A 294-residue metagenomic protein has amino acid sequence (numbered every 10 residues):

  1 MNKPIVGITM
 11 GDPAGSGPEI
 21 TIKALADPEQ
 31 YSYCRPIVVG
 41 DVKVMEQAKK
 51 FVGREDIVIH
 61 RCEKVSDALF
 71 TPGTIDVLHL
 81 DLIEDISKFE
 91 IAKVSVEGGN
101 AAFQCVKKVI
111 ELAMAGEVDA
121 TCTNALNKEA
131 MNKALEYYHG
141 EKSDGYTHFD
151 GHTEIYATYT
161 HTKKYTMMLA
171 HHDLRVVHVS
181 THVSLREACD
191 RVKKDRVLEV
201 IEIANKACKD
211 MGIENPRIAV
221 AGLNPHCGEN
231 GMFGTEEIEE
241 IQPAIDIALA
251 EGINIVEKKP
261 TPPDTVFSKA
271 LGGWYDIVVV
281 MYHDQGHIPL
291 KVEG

Functional and structural regions predicted by a protein language model:
M1-F149, R191, D195-A219, L223-M281 (+1 more regions): Contiguous, glycine/small-aliphatic-enriched amphipathic segments in soluble metabolic enzymes
S66, Y156-A157, Y165-L169, K209-D210: A generic local secondary-structure boundary/capping motif
T71, K164, D173-R175: A generic structural signal for well-ordered coil/turn residues at beta-strand boundaries that shape enzyme active-site
D76-V77, Y165-M167, V176: Conserved beta-strand scaffold positions in the cores of enzyme catalytic domains, especially in NTP/NDP-utilizing
G145-T166: FAD-binding core/adjacent interface of flavoenzyme oxidoreductases
L169-R191, D195-L198: Ligand-binding beta-strand-loop-alpha-helix segment within the catalytic cores of soluble metabolic enzymes
